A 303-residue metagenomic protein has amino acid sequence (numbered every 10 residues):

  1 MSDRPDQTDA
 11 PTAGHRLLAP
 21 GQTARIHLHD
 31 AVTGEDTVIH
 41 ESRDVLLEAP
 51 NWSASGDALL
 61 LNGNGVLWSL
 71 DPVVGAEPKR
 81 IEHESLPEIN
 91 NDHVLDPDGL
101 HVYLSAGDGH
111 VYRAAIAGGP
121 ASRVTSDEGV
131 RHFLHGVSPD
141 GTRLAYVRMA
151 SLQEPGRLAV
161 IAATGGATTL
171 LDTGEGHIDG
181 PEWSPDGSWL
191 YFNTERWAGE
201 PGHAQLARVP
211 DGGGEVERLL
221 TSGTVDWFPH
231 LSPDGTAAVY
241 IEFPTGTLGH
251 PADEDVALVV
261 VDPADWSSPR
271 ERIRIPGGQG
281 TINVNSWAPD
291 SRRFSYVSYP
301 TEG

Functional and structural regions predicted by a protein language model:
M1-G303: Sequence signature of WD/YWTD-type beta-propeller architectures
